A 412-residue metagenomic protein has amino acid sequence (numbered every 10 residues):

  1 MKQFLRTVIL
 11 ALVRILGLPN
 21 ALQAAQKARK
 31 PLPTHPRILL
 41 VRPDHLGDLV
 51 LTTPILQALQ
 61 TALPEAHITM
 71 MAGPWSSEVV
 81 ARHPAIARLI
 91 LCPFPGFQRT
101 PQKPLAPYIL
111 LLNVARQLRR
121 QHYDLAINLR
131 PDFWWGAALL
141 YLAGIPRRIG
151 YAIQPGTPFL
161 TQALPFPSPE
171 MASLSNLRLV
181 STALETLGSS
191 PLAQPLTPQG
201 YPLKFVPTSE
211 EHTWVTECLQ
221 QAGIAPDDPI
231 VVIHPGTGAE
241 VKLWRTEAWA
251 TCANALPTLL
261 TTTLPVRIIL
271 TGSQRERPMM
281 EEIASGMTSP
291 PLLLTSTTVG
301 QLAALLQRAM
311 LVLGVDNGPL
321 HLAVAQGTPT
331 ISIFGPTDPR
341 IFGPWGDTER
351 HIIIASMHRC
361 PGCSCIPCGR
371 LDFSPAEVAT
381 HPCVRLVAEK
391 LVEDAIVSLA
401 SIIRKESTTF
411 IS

Functional and structural regions predicted by a protein language model:
M1-S412: Catalytic machinery of carbohydrate-active enzymes, primarily nucleotide-sugar-dependent glycosyltransferases
